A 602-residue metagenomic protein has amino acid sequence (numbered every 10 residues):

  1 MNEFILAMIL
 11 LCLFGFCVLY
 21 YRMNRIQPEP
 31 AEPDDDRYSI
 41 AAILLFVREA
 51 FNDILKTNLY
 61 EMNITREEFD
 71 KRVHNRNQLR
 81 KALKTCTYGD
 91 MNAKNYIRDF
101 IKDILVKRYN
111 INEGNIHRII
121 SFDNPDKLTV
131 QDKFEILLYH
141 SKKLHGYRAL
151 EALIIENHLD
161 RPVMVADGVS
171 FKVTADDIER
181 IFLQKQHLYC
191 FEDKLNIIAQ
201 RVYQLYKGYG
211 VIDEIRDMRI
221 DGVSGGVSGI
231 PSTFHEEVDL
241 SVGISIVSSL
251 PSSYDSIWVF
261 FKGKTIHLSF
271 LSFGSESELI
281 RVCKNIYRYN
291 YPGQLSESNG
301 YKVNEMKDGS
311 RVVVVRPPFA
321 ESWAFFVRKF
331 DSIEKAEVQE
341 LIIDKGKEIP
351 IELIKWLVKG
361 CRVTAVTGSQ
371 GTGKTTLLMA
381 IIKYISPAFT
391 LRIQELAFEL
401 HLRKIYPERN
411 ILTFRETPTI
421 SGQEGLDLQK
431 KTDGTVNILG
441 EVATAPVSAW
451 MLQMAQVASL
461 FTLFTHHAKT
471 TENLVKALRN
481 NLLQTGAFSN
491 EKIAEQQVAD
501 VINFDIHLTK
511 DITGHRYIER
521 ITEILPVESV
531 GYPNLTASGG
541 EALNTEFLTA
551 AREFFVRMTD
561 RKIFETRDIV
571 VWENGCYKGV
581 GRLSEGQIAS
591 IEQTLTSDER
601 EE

Functional and structural regions predicted by a protein language model:
M8-L295: N-terminal accessory targeting/assembly segments
I244-G360: P-loop NTP-binding catalytic core
V363: Walker A (P-loop) ATP-phosphate-binding motif of ABC ATPase nucleotide-binding domains
V366: Hydrophobic anchor at the beta1->P-loop junction of P-loop NTPases
S369-Q370: The conserved Walker
K374: Conserved lysine of the Walker
A380-A499, L508-K510: Switch/coupling sub-region of P-loop NTPases
E519-E602: NTP-binding/hydrolysis catalytic cores, primarily Walker-type P-loop NTPases
